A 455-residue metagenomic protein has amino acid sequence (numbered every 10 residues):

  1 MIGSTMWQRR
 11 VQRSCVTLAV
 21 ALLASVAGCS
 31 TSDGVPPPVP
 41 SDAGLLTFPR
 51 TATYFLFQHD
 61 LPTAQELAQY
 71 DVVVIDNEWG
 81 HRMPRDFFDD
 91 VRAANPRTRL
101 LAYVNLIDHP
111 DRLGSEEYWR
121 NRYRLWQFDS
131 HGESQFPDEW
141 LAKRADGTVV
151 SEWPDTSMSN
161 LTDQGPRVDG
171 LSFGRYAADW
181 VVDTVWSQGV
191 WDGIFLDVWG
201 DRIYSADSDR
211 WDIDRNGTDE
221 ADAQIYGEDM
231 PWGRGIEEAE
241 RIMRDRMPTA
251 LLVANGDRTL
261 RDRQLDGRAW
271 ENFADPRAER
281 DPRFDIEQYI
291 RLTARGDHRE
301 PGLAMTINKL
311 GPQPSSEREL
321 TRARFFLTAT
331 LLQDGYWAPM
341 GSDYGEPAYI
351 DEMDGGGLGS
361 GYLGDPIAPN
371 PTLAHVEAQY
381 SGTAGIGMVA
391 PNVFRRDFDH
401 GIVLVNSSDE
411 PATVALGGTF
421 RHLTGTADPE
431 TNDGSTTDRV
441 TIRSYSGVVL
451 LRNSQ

Functional and structural regions predicted by a protein language model:
S4-L18: Bacterial N-terminal signal peptides that target proteins for export
R9-R10, P36-P38: Intrinsic low-complexity, intrinsically disordered segments enriched in polar/basic residues
S25-G28: C-terminal motif of bacterial Sec signal peptides marking the signal peptidase cleavage site
S30-S32: Bacterial signal peptide processing site
V39-Q455: Glycan-processing catalytic domains of CAZymes
